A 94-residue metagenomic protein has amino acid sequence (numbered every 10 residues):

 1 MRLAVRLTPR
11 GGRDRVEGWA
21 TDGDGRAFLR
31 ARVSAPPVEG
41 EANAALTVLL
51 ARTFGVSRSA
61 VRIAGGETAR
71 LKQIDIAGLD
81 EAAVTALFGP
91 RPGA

Functional and structural regions predicted by a protein language model:
M1-T47, V56, R62-A94: Contiguous, often N-terminal, cationic amphipathic patches that form binding interfaces
T53: C-terminal catalytic core of tyrosine-transesterase DNA break-rejoin enzymes
